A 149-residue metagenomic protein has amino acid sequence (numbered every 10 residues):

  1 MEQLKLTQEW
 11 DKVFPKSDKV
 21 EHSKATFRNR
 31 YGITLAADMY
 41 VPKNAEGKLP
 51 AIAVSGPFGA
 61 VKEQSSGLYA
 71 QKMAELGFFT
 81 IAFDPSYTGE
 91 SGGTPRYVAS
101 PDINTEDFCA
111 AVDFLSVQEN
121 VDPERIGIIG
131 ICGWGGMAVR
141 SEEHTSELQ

Functional and structural regions predicted by a protein language model:
E2-G47: N-terminal cap/lid segment of alpha/beta-hydrolase-fold proteins
G47-P57: Short beta-strand element of the alpha/beta-hydrolase
G59-Q71, P85: The serine-hydrolase catalytic nucleophile loop
S65, V98-E119: Alpha/beta-hydrolase active-site loop
K72-G92: Conserved alpha/beta-hydrolase
E119-C132: Alpha/beta-hydrolase fold nucleophile elbow
G130-R140: Glycine-rich nucleophile elbow surrounding the catalytic serine of serine-hydrolase chemistry
E143-Q149: Conserved small/polar residues in nucleotide/adenosyl-binding loops
